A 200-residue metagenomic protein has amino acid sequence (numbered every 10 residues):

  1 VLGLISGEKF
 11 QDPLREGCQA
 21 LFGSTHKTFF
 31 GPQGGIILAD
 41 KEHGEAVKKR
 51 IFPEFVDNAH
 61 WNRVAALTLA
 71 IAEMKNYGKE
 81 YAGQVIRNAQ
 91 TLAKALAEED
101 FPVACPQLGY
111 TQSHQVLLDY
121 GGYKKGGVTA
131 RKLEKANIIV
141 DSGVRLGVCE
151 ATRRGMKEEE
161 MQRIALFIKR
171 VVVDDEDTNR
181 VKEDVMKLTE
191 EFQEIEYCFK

Functional and structural regions predicted by a protein language model:
V1-P102, Y120, V148-M156: Conserved PLP-enzyme active-site core in the AAT-like
L4, T68, Q84-Q90, P106-Q115 (+1 more regions): A glycine-rich phosphate-binding loop feature that marks nucleotide/adenosyl-phosphate handling sites
S24, A82, Q107-L108, G143-V144 (+1 more regions): Short loop/turn and capping residues at structural boundaries
G34, A66, A70, K135 (+2 more regions): Generic recognition of well-ordered alpha-helical segments
H60, E80, E98-P102, I139-S142 (+2 more regions): Intrinsically disordered or highly flexible coil/loop and linker segments, enriched in small and charged/polar residues
R87, V144-K200: PLP-dependent enzyme catalytic core of the Aspartate aminotransferase-like
T91, A95-E99, V128-A136, A165-F167 (+1 more regions): Generic non-transmembrane alpha-helical segments
P102-E158: Conserved PLP-binding catalytic core of the aspartate aminotransferase-like
